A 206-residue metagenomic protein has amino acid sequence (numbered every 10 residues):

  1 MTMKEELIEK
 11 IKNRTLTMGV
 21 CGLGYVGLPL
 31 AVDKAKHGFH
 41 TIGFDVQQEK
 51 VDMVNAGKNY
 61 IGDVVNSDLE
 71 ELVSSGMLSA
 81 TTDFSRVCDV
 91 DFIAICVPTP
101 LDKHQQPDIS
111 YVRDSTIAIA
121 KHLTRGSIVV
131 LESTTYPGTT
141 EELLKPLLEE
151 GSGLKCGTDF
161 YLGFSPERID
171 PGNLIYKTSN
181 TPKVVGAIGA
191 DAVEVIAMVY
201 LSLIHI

Functional and structural regions predicted by a protein language model:
T2-I204: Structural/interface elements that position substrates and couple domains in central-metabolism enzymes
